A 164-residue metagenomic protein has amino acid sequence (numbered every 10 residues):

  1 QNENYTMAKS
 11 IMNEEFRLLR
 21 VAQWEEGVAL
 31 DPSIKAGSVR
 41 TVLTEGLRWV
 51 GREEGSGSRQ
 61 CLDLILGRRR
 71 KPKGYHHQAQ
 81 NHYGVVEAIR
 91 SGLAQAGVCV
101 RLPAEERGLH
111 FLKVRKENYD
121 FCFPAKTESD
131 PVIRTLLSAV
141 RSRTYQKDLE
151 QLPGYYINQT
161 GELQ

Functional and structural regions predicted by a protein language model:
Q1-I34, T41: N-terminal segment of the mature folded domain
Q1-K9, V86-K116: A ligand-binding cleft/hinge motif common to bilobed small-molecule-binding domains
Q23-E25, L109-S138, I157-G161: Periplasmic-binding protein-like
P32-V39, K126-V132: Short helix-loop capping/hinge motifs at secondary-structure junctions, enriched in acidic/polar residues
S38, G84-V85: Short acidic active-site motifs
T41-L62: Short loop->beta-strand "edge-of-pocket" segments that line small-molecule binding or catalytic clefts across diverse
R70-G84: Short beta-strand-to-loop elements that line the ligand-binding cleft of bilobed periplasmic-binding protein-like
V140-Y156: Periplasmic-binding protein-like
